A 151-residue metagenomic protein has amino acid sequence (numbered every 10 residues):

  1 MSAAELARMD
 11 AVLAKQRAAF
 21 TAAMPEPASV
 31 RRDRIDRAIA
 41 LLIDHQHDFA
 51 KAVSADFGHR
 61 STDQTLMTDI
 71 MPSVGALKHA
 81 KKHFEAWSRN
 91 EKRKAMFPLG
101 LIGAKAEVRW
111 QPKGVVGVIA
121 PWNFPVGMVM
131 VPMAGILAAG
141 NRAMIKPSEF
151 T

Functional and structural regions predicted by a protein language model:
M1-K105: N-terminal Rossmann-like NAD(P)+-binding subdomain of aldehyde/semialdehyde dehydrogenases
A95-T151: Conserved small-residue-rich beta-alpha loop and adjacent elements that most often cradle the phosphate/pyrophosphate
